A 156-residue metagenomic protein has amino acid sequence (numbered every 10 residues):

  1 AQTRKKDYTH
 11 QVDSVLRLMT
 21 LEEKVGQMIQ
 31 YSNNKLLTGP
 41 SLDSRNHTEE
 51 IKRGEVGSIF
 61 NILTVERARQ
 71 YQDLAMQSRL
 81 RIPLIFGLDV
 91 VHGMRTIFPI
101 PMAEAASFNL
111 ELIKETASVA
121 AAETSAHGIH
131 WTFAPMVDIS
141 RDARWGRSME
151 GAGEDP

Functional and structural regions predicted by a protein language model:
Q2-P156: N-terminal beta-rich core of secreted/periplasmic extracellular enzymes
